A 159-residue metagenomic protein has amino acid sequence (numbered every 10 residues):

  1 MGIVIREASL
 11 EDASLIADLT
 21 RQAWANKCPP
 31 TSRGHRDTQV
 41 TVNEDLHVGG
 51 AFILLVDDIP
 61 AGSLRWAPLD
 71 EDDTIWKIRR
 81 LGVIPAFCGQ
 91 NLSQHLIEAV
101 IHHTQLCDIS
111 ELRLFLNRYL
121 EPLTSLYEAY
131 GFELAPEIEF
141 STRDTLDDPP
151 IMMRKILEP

Functional and structural regions predicted by a protein language model:
G2-V4: Extreme N-terminal starter segment of soluble prokaryotic enzymes
E7-A86, Q94-A99, H103, I138-F140 (+1 more regions): Acetyl-CoA-dependent GNAT
N26, D57, R65, Y119 (+2 more regions): Compositionally biased, intrinsically disordered/low-complexity regions enriched for serine, proline and threonine
H35, Q39, L123-T124, L146-D147: Short Asp/Glu-rich motifs
L46, T74-I75, D108, D147-P149: Residue-level preference for beta-strand/loop junctions
I59, I84-E98, C107, R118-S125 (+1 more regions): Conserved glycine-rich acetyl-CoA-binding loop
S110-E121, E128-Y130, E137-P159: C-terminal "cap" of GNAT-fold acetyltransferases
